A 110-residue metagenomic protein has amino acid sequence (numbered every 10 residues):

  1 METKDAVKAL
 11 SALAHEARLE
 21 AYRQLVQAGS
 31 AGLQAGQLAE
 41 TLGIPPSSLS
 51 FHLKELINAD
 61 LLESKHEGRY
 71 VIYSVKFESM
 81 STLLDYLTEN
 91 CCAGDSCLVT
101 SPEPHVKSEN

Functional and structural regions predicted by a protein language model:
M1-D5, V26-Q27, M80-N110: Amphipathic alpha-helical dimerization/coiled-coil segments that flank or bridge DNA-binding/regulatory modules
K4-D5, A9-P45, E67-S79: N-terminal helix-turn-helix DNA-binding core of bacterial DNA-binding proteins
A17, G32-L33, L49, G94-L98: Secondary-structure transition/capping residues
Y22, G36, K54, T100-P102: Surface-exposed loop/turn and secondary-structure junction residues enriched for glycine/proline
A35-E63: Canonical helix-turn-helix DNA-binding module
K54-T88, C92: Charged, amphipathic alpha-helical coiled-coil/dimerization segments
